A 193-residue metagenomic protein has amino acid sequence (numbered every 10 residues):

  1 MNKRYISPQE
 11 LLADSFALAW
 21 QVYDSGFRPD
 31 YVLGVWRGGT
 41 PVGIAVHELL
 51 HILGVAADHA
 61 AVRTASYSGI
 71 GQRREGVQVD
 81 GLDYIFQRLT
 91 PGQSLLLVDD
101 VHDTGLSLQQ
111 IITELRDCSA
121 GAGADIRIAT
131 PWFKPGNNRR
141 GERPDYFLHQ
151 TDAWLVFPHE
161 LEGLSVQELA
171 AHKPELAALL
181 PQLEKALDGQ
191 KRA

Functional and structural regions predicted by a protein language model:
M1-A193: PRPP-associated nucleotide enzymes
